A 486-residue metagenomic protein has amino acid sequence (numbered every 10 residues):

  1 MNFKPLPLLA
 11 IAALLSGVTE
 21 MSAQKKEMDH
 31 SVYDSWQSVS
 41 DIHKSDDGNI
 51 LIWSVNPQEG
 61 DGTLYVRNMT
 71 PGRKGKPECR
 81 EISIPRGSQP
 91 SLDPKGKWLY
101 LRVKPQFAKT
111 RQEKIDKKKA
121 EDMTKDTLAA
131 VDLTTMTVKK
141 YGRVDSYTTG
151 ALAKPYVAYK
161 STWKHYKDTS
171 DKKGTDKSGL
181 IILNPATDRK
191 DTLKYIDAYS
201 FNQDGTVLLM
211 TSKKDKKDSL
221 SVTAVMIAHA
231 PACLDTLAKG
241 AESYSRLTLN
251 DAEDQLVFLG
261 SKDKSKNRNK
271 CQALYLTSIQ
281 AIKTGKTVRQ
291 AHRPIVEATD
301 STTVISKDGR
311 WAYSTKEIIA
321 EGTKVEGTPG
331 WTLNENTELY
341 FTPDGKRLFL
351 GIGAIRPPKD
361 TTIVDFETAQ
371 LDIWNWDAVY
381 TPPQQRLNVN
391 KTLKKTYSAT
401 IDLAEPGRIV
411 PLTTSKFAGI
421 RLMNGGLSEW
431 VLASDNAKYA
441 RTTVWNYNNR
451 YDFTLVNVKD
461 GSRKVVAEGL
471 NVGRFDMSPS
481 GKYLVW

Functional and structural regions predicted by a protein language model:
M1-L8: Bacterial N-terminal signal peptides that target proteins for export
L9-G17: Bacterial N-terminal signal peptides
G17, S22-A23: Short, low-complexity interaction segments enriched in Ser/Thr/Pro/Gly
A23-W486: Beta-propeller folds
